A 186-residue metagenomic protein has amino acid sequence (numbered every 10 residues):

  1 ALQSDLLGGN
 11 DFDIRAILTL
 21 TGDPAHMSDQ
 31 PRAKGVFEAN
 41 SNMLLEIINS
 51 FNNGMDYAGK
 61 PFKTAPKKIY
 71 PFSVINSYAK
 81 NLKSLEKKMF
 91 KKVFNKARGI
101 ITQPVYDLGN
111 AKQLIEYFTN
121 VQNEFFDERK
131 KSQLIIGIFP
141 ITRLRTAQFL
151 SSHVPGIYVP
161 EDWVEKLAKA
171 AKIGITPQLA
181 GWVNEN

Functional and structural regions predicted by a protein language model:
A1, I17-T19, I69-I75, I100-T102 (+1 more regions): Hydrophobic faces of well-ordered beta-strands that scaffold small-molecule active sites in alpha/beta enzyme cores
L2-E46: Flexible, glycine-rich active-site loops centered on histidine and acidic residues that chelate a metal or position
L2-N10, L82-K91, E116, R143-S151: Catalytic cores of alpha/beta
Q3-L7, S41-L45, N49, M89 (+2 more regions): Generic structural signal for well-ordered alpha-helices, preferentially at hydrophobic/aromatic core positions
G9, K92, K96, I136: Conserved, mostly hydrophobic/aromatic
I14, A97-R98: A structural motif
G22-A25, G35-T64, V74-A79, Q122 (+1 more regions): Active-site pocket-lining/capping segments in soluble small-molecule metabolic enzymes
F90, G99, Q103, D107: Glycine-rich ThDP/TPP pyrophosphate-binding loop and its adjacent helix/strand module within ThDP-dependent enzymes
